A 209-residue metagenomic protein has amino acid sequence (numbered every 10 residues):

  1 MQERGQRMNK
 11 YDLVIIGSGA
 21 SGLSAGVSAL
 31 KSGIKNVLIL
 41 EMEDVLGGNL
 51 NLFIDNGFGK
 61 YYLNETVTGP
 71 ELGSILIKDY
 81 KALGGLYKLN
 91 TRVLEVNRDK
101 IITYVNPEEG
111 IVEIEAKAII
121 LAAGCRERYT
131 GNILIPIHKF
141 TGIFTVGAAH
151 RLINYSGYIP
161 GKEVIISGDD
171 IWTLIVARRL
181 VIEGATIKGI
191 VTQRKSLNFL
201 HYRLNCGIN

Functional and structural regions predicted by a protein language model:
M1-N209: Residues forming the flavin
